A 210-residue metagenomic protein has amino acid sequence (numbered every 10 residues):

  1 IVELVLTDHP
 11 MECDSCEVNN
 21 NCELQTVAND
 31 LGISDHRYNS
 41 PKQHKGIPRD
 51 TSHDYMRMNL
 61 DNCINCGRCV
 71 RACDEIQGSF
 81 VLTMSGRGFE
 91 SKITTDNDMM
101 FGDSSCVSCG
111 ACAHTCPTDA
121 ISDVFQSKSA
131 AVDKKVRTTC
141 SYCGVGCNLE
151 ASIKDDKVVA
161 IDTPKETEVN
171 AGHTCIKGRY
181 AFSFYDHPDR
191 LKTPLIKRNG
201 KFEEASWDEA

Functional and structural regions predicted by a protein language model:
V2-D8, E17-A210: N-terminal export/assembly segments and adjacent metallocofactor-ligating motifs of anaerobic energy-metabolism
